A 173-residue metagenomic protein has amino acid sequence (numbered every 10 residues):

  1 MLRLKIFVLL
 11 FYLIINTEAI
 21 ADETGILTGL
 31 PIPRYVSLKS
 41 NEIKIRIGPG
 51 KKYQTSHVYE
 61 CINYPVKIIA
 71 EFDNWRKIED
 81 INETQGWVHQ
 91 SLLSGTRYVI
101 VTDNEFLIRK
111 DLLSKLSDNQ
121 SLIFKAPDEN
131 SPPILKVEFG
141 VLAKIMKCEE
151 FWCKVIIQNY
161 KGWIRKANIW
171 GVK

Functional and structural regions predicted by a protein language model:
M1-L2: N-terminal secretory signal peptides that target proteins for export/translocation
K5-I15: Bacterial N-terminal signal peptides
N16-A21: Sec/Tat signal peptide C-region and signal peptidase I cleavage site
D22-S37, G50, V58, P65-K67 (+5 more regions): Boundary regions of SH3-family modules and the immediately adjacent low-complexity/disordered segments in eukaryotic
E42-K51, D118-D128: Short, structured beta-strand/loop micro-motifs enriched in basic residues and often containing a Trp
Q54: Catalytic beta-strand/loop cores that center a nucleophilic Ser/Cys/Thr and support acyl-enzyme chemistry
